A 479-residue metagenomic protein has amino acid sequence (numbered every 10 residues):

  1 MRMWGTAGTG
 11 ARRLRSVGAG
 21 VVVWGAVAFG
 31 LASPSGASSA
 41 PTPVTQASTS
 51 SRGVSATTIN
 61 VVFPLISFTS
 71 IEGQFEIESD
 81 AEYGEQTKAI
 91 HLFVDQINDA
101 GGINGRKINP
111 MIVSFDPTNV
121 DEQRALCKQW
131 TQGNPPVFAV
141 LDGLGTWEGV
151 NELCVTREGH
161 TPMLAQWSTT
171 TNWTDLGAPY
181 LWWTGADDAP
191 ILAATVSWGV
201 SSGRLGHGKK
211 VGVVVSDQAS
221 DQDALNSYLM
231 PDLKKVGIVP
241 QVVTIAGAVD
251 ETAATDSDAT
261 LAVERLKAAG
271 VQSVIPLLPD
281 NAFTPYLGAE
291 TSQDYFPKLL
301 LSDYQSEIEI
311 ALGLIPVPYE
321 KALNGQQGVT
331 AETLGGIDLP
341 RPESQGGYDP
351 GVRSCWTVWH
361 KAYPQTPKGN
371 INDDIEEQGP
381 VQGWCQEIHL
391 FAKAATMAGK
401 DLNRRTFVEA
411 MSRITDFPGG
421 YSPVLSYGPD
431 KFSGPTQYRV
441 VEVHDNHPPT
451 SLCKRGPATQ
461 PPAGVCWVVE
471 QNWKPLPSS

Functional and structural regions predicted by a protein language model:
G18-G30: Bacterial N-terminal signal peptides
V27-A47: C-terminal region of N-terminal signal peptides and the immediate post-cleavage residues of exported proteins
A40-W130: N-terminal extracellular/periplasmic Venus flytrap/periplasmic-binding protein-like
P43-S48, R52, N324, S412-S479: Solvent-exposed, acidic/polar segments of extracytosolic/periplasmic ligand-binding ectodomains
A47, G84, D99-A178, T184-G185 (+2 more regions): Beta-alpha junction/loop-to-helix N-cap segments that form part of ligand/metal-binding clefts
V137-T244, K298-Q327, A331: Extracytoplasmic ligand/sensor domains, especially the bilobed periplasmic-binding protein
G185, E290-W384, E470-L476: Extracellular/periplasmic periplasmic-binding protein-like sensory domains
K368, N372-I375, T396-E409: Short, charged, surface-exposed loops that flank catalytic or proteolytic processing sites
